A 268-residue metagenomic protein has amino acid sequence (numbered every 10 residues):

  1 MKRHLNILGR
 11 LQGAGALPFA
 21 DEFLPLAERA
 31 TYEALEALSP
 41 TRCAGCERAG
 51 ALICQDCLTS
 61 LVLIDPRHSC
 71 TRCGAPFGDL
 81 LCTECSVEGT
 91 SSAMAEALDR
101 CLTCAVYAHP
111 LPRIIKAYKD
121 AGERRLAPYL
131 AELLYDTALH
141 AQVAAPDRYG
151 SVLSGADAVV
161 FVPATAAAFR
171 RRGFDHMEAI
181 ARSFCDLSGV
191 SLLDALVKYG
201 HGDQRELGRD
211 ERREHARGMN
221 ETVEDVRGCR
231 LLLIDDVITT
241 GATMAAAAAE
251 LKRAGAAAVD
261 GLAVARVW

Functional and structural regions predicted by a protein language model:
M1-W268: Glycine-rich phosphate/pyrophosphate-handling loop used in enzymes and phosphotransfer proteins
